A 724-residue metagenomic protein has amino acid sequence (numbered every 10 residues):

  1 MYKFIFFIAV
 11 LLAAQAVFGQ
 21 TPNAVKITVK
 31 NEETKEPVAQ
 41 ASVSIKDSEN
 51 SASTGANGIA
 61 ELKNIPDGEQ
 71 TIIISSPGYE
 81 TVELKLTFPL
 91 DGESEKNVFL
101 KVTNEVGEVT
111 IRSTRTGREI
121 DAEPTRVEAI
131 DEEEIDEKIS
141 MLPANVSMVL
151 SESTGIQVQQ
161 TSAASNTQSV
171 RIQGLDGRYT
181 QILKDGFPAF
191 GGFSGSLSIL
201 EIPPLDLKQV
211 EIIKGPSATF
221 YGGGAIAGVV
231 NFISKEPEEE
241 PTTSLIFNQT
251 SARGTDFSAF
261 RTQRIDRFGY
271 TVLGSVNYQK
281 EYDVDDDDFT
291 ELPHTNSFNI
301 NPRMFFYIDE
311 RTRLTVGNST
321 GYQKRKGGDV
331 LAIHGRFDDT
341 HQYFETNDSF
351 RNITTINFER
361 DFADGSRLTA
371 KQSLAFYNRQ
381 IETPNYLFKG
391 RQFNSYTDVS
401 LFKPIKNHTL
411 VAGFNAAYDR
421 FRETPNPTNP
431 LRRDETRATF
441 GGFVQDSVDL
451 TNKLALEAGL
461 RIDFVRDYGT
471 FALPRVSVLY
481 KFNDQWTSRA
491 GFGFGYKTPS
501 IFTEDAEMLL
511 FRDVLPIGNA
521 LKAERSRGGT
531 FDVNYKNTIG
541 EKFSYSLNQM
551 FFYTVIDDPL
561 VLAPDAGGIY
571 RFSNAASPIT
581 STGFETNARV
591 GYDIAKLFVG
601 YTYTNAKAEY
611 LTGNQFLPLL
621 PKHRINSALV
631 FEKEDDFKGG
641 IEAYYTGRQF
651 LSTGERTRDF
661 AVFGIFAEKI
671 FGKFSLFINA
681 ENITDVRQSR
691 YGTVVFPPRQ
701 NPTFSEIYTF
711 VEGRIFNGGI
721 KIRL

Functional and structural regions predicted by a protein language model:
K30-T34, Q40-K46, S75-Y79, P89-E137 (+1 more regions): Short, acidic, small-residue-rich periplasmic hinge/interaction motif at the N-terminus of Gram-negative outer-membrane
K63, E137, S169-R171, F187-K214 (+2 more regions): Short acidic/polar hinge/loop motifs at secondary-structure boundaries that mediate gating or recognition
S94-V98, V146-V149, Q168-R171, L183 (+4 more regions): N-terminal periplasmic accessory domains that precede and gate Gram-negative outer-membrane beta-barrel machines
K138-M141, S147-G191, K208: Extracytoplasmic beta-strand/coil segments of soluble accessory domains associated with Gram-negative outer-membrane
R267-F268, R367-I381, K481, R489 (+3 more regions): Membrane-embedded beta-barrel scaffold of Gram-negative outer-membrane proteins
Q279-F298, Y307-L368, L374-F393: Flexible loop and strand-edge segments within Gram-negative outer membrane beta-barrel domains
D449-N452, S544-I556, N574-L651, K721-R723: Gram-negative outer-membrane beta-barrel transporters
D557-D558, K669-L724: C-terminal beta-signal and adjacent terminal beta-strands/loops of Gram-negative outer-membrane beta-barrel proteins
